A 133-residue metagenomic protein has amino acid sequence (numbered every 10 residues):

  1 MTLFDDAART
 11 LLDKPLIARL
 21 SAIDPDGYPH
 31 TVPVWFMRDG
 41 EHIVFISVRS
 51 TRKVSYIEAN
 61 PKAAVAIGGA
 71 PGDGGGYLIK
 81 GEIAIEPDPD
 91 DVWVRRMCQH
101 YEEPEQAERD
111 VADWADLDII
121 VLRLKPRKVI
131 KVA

Functional and structural regions predicted by a protein language model:
M1-K14, D73: Extreme N-terminal tail/first-helix region
T2-L3, G75-A133: Charged, gly/pro-rich active-site loop segments
D5-D6, S50-T51, A107: Structural motif corresponding to alpha-helix initiation and N-cap regions
L12-D13, E58-A59, A115: Alpha-helix boundary recognition
K14-L16, L124: A short, compositionally biased
L16-R49, S55-I57, A63-I67, G76-I79: Short beta-strand segments
D26-Y28, A70-D73, D113-D116: A short beta-turn/loop motif at secondary-structure boundaries
S50-T51, G72, D90-D91: Alpha-helix N-cap/helix-start and coil->helix boundary motif
